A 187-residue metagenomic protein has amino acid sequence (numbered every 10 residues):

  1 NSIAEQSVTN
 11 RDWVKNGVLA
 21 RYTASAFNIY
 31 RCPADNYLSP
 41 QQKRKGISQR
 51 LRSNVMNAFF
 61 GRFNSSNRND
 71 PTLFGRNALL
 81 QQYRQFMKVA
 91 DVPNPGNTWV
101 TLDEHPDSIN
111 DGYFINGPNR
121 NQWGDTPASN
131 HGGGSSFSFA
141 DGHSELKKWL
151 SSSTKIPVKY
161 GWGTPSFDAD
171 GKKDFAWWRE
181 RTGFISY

Functional and structural regions predicted by a protein language model:
N1-Y187: Short, well-structured segments within or immediately adjacent to enzyme catalytic domains that line ligand-binding
